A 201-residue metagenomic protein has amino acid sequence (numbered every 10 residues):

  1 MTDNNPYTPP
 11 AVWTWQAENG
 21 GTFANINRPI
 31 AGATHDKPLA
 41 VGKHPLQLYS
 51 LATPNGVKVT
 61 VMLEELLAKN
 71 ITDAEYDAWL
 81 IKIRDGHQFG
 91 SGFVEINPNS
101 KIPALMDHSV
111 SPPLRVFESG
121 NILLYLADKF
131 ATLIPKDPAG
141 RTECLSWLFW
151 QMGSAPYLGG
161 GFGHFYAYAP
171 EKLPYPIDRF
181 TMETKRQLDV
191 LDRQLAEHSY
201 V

Functional and structural regions predicted by a protein language model:
M1-D178, M182: GST-like domain detector, emphasizing the conserved glutathione-binding G-site in the N-terminal thioredoxin-like
T132, R193-V201: Surface-exposed helix-capping loop/turn segments at secondary-structure junctions
I177-L195: Amphipathic alpha-helical packing segments from all-alpha helical-bundle domains
